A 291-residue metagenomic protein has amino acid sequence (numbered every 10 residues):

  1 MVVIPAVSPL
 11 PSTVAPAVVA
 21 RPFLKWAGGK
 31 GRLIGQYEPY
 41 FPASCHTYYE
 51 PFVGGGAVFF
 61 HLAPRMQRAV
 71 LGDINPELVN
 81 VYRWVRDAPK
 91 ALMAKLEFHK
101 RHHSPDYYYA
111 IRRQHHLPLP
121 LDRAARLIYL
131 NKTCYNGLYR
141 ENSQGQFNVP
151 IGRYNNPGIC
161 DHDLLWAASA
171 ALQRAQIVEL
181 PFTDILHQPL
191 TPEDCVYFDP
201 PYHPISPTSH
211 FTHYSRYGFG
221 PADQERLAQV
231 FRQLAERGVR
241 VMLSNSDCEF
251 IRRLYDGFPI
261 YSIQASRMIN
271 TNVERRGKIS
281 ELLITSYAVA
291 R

Functional and structural regions predicted by a protein language model:
V2-I34, P39, A43, R86-Y197 (+5 more regions): SAM-dependent nucleic-acid methyltransferase catalytic core
V2-I4, S8, Y217-R291: Long, positively charged, glycine-interspersed low-complexity recognition regions
Y37, G54, Y82, I128 (+2 more regions): A residue-level signal for conserved active-site and pocket-lining positions in enzyme catalytic cores
Y40, S44-H103: Conserved S-adenosyl-L-methionine
G55-V58, N75-L78, T133-Y135, F182-I185 (+4 more regions): Short, solvent-exposed loop/turn segments at secondary-structure junctions
F59-H61, V81, P207-T208, R252-L254 (+1 more regions): Short glycine-/acidic-enriched loop or helix-start segments at secondary-structure transitions that form or flank
L62-P64, Q188-P189, I251-G257: Short loop/helix-cap segments at secondary-structure boundaries that form the rim of catalytic
